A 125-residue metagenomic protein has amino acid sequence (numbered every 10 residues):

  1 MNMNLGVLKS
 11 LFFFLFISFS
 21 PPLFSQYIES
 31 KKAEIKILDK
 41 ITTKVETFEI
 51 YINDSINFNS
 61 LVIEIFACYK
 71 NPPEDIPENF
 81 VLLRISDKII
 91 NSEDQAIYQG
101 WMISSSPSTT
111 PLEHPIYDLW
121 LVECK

Functional and structural regions predicted by a protein language model:
N2-L8, L23-K125: N- and C-terminal low-complexity/disordered segments
V7-L15: Sec-dependent signal peptide hydrophobic core
S18-S20: N-terminal signal peptide c-region/cleavage motif recognized by signal peptidases
